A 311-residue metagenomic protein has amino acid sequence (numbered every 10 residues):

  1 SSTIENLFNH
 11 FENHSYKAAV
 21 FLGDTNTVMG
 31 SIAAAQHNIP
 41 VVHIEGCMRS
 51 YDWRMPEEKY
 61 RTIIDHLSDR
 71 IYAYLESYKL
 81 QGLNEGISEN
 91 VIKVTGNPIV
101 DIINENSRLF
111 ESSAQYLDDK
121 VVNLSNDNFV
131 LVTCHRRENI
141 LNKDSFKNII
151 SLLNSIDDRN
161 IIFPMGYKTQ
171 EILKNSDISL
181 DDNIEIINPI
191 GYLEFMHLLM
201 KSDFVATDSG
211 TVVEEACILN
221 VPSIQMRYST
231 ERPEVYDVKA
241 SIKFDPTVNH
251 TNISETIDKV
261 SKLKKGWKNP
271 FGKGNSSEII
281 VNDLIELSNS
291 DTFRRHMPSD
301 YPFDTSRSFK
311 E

Functional and structural regions predicted by a protein language model:
S1-R159, K168-E311: Nucleotide-activated sugar donor-binding and catalytic core shared by glycosyltransferases and related lipid-linked
M165: Conserved PLP-binding active-site segment in aminotransferase class I/II-type PLP enzymes
